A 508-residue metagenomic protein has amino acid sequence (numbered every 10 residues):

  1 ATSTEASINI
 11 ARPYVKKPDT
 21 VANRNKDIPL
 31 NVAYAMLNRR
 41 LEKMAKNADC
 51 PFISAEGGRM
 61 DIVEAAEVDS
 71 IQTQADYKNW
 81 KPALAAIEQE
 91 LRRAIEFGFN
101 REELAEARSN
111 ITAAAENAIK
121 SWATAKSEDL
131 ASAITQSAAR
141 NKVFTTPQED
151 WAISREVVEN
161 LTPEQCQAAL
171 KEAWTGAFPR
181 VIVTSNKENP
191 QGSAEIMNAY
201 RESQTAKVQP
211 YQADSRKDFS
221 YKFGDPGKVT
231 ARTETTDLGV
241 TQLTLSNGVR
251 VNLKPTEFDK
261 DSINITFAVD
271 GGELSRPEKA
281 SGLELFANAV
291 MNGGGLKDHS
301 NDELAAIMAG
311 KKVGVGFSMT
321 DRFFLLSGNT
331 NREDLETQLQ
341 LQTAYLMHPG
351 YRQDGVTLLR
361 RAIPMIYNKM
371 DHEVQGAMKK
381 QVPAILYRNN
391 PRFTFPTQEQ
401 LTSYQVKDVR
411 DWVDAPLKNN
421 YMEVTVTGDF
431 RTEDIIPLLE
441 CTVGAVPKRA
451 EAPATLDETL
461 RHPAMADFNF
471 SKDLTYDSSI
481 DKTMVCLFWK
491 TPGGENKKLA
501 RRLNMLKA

Functional and structural regions predicted by a protein language model:
A1-S3, S109, A113-K120, A199-D218 (+2 more regions): An aromatic/glycine/proline-enriched structural segment found at the starts of mature extracellular/organellar domains
T2-R24, L41-P163, F178-S185, N252-K254 (+6 more regions): M16 family metallopeptidases and their MPP-like homologs
K17-P18, Q191-S193, S300, T432-I436: Extracytoplasmic/secreted cell-surface and envelope-processing proteins
D19, K26, L30-A33, T235: Long, His/Glu/Asp-enriched segments that create or flank divalent metal/ion-associated functional microenvironments
N186-S203: Terminal amphipathic helices with adjacent charged low-complexity linkers/tails
Q209-D237: Conserved, charged/glycine-enriched, solvent-exposed linker/hinge segments that sit just outside catalytic
R232-K260: N- or domain-start disorder-to-order transition segments that initiate the globular core
